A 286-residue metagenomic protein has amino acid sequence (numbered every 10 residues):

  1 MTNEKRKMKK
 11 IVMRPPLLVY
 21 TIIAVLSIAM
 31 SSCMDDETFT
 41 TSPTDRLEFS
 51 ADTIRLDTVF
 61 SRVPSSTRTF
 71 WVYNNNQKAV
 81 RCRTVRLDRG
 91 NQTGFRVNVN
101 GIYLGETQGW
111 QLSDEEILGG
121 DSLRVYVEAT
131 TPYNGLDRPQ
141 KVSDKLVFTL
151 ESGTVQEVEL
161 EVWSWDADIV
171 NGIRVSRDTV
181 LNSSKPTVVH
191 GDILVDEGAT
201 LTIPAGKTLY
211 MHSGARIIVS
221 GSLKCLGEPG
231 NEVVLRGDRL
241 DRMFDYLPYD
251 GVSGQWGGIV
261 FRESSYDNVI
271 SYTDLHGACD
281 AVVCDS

Functional and structural regions predicted by a protein language model:
E4-T21: Bacterial N-terminal signal peptides that target proteins for export
A29-S32: C-terminal motif of bacterial Sec signal peptides marking the signal peptidase cleavage site
M34-T40, L47-T58, V63-P64, T69-W71 (+1 more regions): Beta-strand/loop edge motif enriched in small/polar residues
S65-S66, Q77-C82: Short acidic/proline- and small/hydrophobic-mixed sequence motifs that coincide with surface turns and coil-to-beta
V72-N76: Asparagine-centered strand-capping/turn motif at beta-strand->loop junctions
V80-G90: Surface-exposed or secretory-pathway low-complexity segments enriched in glycine-proline and Ser/Thr/acidic residues
D88-Q111: Short, solvent-exposed loop/linker segments at beta-strand-coil boundaries, enriched for Pro/Gly and Ser/Thr
